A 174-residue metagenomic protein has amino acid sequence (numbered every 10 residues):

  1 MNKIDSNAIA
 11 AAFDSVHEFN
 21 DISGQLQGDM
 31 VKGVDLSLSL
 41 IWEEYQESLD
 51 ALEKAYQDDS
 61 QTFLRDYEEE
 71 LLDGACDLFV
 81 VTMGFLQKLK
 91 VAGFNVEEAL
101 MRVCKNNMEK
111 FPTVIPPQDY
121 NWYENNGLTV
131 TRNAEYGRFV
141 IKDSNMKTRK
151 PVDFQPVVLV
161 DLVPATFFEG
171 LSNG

Functional and structural regions predicted by a protein language model:
M1-A75, F79-G174: Flexible "arm" and connector segments at domain edges
